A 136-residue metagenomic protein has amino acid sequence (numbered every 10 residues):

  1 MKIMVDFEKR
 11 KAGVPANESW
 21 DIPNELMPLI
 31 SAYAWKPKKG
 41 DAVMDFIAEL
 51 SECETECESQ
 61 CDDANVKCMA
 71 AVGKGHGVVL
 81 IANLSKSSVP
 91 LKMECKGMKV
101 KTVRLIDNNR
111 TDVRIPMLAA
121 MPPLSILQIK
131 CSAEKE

Functional and structural regions predicted by a protein language model:
M1-K67, G75: Aromatic/acidic polysaccharide-binding cleft in carbohydrate-active enzymes
I3, T55-C61, V89-M93, V113-M121: Generic detection of short hydrophobic beta-strand segments and adjacent strand-loop junctions
K9, M44, V79-I81, V103 (+2 more regions): Hydrophobic, well-ordered secondary-structure elements that form the walls of internal hydrophobic environments
E25-L29, S87-V89, D112: Flexible loop/turn segments at secondary-structure boundaries
D62-M98: Carbohydrate-binding surface patches
E94-R110: Solvent-exposed beta-hairpin/edge-strand motifs
T111-E136: C-terminal beta-strand-rich structural cap/linker in extracellular carbohydrate-active enzymes
